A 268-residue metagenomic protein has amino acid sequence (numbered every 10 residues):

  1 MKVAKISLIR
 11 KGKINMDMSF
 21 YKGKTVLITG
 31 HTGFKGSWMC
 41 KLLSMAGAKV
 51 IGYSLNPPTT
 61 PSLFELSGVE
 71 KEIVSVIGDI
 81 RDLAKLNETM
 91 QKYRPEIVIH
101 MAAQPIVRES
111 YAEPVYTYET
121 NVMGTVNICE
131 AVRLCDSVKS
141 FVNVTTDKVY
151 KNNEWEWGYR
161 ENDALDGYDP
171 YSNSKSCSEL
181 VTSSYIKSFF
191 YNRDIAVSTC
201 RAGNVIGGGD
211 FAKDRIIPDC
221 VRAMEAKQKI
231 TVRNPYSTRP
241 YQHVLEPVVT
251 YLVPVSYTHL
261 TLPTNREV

Functional and structural regions predicted by a protein language model:
M1-I97: N-terminal Rossmann/SDR dinucleotide-binding element
E70-K71, N162-A164, F189-I195, C220-V232: A short C-terminal helix-loop "cap" of Rossmann-like NAD(P)-dependent dehydrogenase/epimerase domains
V98-I99, V142: N-terminal Rossmann-like NAD(P) cofactor-binding module of classical short-chain dehydrogenase/reductase
A102-P105, T145-D147: Conserved NAD(P)H cofactor-binding loop of Rossmann-fold oxidoreductase domains
A112-E130, L134, K139-S140, V149-V205 (+1 more regions): Catalytic helix-loop patch of NAD(P)-dependent Rossmann-fold dehydrogenases
C177, V181, T199, D210-R222 (+1 more regions): Substrate-positioning beta->alpha
T258-T264: Conserved small/polar residues in nucleotide/adenosyl-binding loops
